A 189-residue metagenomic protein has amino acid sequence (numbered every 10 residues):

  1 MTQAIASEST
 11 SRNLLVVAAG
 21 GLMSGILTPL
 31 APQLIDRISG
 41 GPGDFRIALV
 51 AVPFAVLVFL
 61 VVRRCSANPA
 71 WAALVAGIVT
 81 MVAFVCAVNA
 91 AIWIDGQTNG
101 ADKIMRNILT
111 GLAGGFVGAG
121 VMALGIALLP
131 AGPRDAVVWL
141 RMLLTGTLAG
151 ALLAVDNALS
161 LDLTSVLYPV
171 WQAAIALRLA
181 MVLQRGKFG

Functional and structural regions predicted by a protein language model:
T2-G189: Juxtamembrane/disordered regions of integral membrane proteins
